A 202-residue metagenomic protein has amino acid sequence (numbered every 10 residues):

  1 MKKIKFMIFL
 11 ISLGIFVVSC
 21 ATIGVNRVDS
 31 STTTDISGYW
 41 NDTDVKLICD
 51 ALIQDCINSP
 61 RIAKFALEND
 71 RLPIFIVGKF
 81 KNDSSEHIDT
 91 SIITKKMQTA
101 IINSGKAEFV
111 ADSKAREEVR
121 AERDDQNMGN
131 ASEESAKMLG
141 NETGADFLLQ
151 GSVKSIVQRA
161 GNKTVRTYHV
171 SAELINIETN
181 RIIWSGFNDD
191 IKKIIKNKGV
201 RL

Functional and structural regions predicted by a protein language model:
M1-C20: Sec-dependent bacterial lipoprotein signal peptides
G14-Y39: Bacterial Sec signal peptide processing site at the extreme N-terminus
A21-G24, D146-K198: Amphipathic beta-strand/beta-sheet edge segments enriched in Tyr/Trp
I36-K46, D55: Short, secretory-pathway propeptide segments and organelle targeting presequences
A51, D55-A131, T179-S185: N-terminal segment of the mature soluble domain
A51-C56, I74-F80, N130-R159: A short, hydrophobic beta-strand-centered structural micro-motif
G129, K196-L202: Short, surface-exposed secondary-structure junctions/capping segments
